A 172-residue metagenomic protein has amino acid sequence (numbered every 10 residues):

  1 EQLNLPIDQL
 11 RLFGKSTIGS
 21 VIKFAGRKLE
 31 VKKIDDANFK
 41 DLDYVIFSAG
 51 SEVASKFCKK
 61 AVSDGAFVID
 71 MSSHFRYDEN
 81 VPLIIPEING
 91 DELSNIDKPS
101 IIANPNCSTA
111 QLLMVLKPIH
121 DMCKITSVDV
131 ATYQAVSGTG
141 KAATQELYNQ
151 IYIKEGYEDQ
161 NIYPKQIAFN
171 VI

Functional and structural regions predicted by a protein language model:
E1-I167: N-terminal Rossmann-like NAD(P) cofactor-binding subdomain of oxidoreductases, focused on the glycine-rich
